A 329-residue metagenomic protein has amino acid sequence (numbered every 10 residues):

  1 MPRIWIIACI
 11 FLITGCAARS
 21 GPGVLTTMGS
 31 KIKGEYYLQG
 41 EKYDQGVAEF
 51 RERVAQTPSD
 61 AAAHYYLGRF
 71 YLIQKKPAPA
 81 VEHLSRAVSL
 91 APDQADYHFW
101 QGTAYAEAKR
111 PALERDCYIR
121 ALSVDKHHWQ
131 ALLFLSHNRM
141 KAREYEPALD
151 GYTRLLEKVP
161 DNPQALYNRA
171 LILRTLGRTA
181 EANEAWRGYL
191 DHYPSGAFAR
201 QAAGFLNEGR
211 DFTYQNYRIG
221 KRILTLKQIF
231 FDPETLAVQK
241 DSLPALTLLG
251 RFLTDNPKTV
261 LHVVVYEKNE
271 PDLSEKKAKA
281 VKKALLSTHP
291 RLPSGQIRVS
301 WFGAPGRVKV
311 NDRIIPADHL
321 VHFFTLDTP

Functional and structural regions predicted by a protein language model:
L25-P79, S85, T103, E107-R110 (+1 more regions): Alpha-helical segment of the N-proximal tetratricopeptide repeat
T26-M28, A61-A62, A95-D96, W129-Q130 (+2 more regions): Helix-start (N-cap) detector for alpha-helical repeat units in TPR-like alpha-solenoids, especially tetratricopeptide
I32, Y66, W100, F134 (+2 more regions): Canonical tetratricopeptide repeat
Q39-G40, I73-Q74, E107-A108, K141-E144 (+2 more regions): Register position in tetratricopeptide repeats
P58, P92, K126, P160 (+2 more regions): Short coil turns that delineate tetratricopeptide repeat
E234-V264, K282, L286-S287, L292 (+1 more regions): Periplasmic peptidoglycan-binding/anchoring modules of Gram-negative envelope and division proteins
S287-P329: Periplasmic OmpA/Pal-like peptidoglycan-binding modules at the C-termini of bacterial envelope proteins
